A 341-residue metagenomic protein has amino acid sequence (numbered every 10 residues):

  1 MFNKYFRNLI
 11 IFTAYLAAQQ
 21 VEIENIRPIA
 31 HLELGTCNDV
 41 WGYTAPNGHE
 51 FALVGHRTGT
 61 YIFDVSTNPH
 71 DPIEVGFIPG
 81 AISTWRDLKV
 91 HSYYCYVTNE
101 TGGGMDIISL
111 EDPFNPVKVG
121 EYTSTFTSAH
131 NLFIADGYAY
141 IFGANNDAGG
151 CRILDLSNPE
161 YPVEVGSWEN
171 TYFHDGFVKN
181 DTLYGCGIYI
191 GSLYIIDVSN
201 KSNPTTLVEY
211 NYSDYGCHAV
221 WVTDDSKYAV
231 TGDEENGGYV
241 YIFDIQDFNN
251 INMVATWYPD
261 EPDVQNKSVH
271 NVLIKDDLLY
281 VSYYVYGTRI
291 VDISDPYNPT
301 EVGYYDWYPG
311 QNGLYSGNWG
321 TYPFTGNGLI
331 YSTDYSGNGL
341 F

Functional and structural regions predicted by a protein language model:
N3-I11: Sec-dependent signal peptide recognition, specifically the positively charged N-region followed immediately by
I10-A18: Hydrophobic h-region of N-terminal signal peptides that target proteins for export in Gram-negative bacteria
Q19-F341: Feature marking well-ordered beta-strand scaffolds used for ligand recognition
